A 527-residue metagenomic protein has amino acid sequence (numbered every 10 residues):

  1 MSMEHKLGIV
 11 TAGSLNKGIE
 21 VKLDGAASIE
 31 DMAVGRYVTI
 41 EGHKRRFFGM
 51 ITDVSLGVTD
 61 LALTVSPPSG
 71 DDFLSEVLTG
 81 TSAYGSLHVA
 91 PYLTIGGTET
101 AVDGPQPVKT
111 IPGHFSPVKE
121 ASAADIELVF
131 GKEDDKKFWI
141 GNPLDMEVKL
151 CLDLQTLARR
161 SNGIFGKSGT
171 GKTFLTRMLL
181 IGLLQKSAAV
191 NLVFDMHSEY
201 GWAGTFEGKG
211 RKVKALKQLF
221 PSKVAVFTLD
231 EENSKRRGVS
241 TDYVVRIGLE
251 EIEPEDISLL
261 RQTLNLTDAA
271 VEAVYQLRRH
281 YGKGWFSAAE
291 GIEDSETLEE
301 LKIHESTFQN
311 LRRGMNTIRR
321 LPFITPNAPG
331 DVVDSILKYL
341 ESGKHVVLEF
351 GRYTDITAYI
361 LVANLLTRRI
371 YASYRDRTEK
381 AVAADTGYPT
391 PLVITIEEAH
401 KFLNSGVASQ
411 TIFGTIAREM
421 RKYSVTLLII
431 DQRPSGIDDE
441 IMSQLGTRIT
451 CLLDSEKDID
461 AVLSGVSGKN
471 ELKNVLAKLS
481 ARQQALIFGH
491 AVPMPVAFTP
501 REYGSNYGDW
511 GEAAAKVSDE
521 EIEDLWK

Functional and structural regions predicted by a protein language model:
M1-F165, F174-L179, T386-Y388, S409-Q410: Basic- and hydrophobic-enriched, low-structure N-terminal and domain-boundary segments that flank ATP-binding catalytic
F47, S55-G57, L93-G96, H197-G201 (+7 more regions): Conserved nucleotide-binding/hydrolysis micro-motifs of P-loop NTPases
L78, A417-T499: Conserved ATP-driven motor cores of ASCE-family P-loop NTPases powering translocation/secretion/packaging/pilus
D135-T228, D439, I487, G508: Glycine-rich phosphate-binding loop of nucleotide-binding enzymes
T156-L157, L183-S187, K217-F220, Y339-L340 (+4 more regions): Conserved catalytic network of the ASCE P-loop NTPase/AAA+ motor domain
A188-L192, S342-H345, P389-V393, K422-L428: Loop/turn-to-beta-strand initiation segments
S198-G210, F227-T415, A481-A491: P-loop NTPase motor domains
R482-K527: Conserved P-loop NTPase motor module
